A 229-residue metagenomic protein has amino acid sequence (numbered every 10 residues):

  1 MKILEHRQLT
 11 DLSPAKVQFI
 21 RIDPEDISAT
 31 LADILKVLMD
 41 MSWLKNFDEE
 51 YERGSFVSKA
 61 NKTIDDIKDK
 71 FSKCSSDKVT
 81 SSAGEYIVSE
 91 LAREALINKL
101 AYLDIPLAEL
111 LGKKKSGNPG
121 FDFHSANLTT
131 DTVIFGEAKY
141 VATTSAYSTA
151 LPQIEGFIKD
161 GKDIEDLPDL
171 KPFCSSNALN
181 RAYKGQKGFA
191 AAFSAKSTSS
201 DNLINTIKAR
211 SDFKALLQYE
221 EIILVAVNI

Functional and structural regions predicted by a protein language model:
M1, K99, E155-G161, L224-V227: Charged, terminal alpha-helix-loop-beta segments that serve as non-catalytic nucleic-acid engagement and/or assembly
M1-E90: Interdomain/boundary linker segments immediately adjacent to catalytic/signaling cores
T63-K68, N177-I229: Charged, structured surface patches that assemble and position nucleic-acid processing machinery
A95-S116: A short acidic/basic microdomain associated with nuclease active sites
L103-D104, I134-E137: A structural signal for short, well-ordered beta-strand segments and their strand-loop junctions that often border
P119-F121: Short beta-strand or tight-loop elements that sit immediately N-terminal to catalytic metal-binding acidic residues
S125-F135: Active-site beta-strand-loop-beta-strand hairpin of nuclease catalytic cores that positions key catalytic residues
A138-T198: Catalytic cores of nucleic-acid endonucleases
